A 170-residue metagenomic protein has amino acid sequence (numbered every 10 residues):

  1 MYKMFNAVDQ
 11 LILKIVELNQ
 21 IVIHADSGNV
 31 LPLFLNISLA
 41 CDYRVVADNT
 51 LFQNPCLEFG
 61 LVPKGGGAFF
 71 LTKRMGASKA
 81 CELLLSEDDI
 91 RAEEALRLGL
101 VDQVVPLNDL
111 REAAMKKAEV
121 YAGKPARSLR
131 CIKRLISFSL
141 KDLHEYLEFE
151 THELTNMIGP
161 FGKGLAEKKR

Functional and structural regions predicted by a protein language model:
M1-L11, V30, D142: Glycine- (often His-adjacent) and acidic-residue-rich active-site loop that binds/positions the CoA thioester
Y2, D42, K168-R170: Short N-terminal secondary-structure initiator segments
N6, V46-N49, S137-F138: A broadly tuned "polar low-complexity/structure-edge" signature
A7, L11, G67-F70, K79 (+3 more regions): Hydrophobic alpha-helical segments typical of transmembrane helices and their membrane-interface/capping positions
L13-P125: Crotonase-fold acyl-CoA enzyme core
E87-A92, N108, E112, K116-R170: C-terminal alpha-helix plus adjacent terminal tail
